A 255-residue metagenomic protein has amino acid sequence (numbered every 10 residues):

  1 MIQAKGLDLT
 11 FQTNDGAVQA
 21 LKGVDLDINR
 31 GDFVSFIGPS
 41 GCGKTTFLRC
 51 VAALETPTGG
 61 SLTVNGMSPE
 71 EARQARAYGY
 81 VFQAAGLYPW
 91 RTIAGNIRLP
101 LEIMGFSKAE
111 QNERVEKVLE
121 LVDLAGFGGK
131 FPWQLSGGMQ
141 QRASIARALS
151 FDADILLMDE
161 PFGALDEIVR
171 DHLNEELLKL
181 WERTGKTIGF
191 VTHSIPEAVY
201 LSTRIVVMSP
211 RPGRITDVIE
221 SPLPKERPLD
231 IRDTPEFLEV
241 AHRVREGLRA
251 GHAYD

Functional and structural regions predicted by a protein language model:
I37-P39: The feature captures the beta-strand-to-loop junction immediately N-terminal to the Walker
A52: Helix-to-loop junction immediately C-terminal to a conserved catalytic motif
G60-E70: Conserved ABC transporter NBD signature motif
R91-R98: Short coil-to-helix segment of the ABC ATPase nucleotide-binding domain corresponding to the Q-loop/switch region
E102, A109-F127, K179: Conserved ABC ATPase "signature" region
K130-W133, F151: Conserved signature/switch motifs of ABC ATPase nucleotide-binding domains
I145: Hydrophobic anchor residue at the start of the ABC signature
